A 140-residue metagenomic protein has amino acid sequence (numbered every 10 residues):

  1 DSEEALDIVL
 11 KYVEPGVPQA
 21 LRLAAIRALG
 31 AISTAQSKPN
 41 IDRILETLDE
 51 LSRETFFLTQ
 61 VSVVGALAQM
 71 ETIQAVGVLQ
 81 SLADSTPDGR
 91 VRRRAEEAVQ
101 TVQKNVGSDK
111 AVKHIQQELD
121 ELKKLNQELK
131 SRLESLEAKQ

Functional and structural regions predicted by a protein language model:
S2-V13, A35-L51, T72-D84, S108-V112: Amphipathic alpha-helical scaffolding segments comprising HEAT/armadillo-like alpha-solenoid repeats
E3, P18-A20, F57-L58, G89-R90: Alpha-helix N-cap/helix-start positions at coil->helix boundaries
Q19, L23-F57: Alpha-helical adaptor scaffolds
Q80-P87, Q100-Q103: TPR/TPR-like (Sel1-like) alpha-helical repeat modules
K104-Q140: Long, leucine- and charge-enriched amphipathic alpha-helices that form heptad-repeat coiled-coil/leucine-zipper-like
